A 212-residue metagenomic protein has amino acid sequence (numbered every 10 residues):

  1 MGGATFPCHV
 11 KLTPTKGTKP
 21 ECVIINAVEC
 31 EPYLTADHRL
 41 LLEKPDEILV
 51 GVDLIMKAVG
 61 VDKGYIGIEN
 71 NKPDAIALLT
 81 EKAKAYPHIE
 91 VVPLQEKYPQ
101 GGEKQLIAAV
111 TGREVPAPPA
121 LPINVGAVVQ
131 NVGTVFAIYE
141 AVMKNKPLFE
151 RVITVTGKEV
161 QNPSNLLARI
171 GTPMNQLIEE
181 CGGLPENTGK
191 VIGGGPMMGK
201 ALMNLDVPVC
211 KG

Functional and structural regions predicted by a protein language model:
M1, T5, K16-K19, A27-I48 (+1 more regions): Conserved mixed alpha/beta catalytic, RNA-binding, or beta-rich assembly cores of soluble enzyme, regulatory
M1-I107: Iron-sulfur-cluster electron-transfer modules
D62-M174, E180-P185, G195: Hydrophobic alpha-helical positions that pack around
